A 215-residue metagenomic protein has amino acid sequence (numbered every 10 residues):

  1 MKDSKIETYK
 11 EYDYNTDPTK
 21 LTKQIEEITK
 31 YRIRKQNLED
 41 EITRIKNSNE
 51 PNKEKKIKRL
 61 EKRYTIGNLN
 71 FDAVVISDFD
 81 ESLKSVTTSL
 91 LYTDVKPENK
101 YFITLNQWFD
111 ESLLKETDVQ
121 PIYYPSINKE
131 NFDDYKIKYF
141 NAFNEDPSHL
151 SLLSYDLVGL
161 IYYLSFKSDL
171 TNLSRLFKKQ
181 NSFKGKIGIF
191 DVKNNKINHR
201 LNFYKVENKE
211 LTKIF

Functional and structural regions predicted by a protein language model:
M1, I6, K62-Y64, G185-I187 (+1 more regions): Hydrophobic transmembrane signal anchors and adjacent membrane-proximal interface regions, especially in viral
K2-K5, I161-S165: Catalytic cores of nucleotide-enabled group-transfer and carboxylate-activating enzymes in metabolic and assembly-line
K2-Y14, L21-K56, L69-A73, E81-Y155: Extracellular/periplasmic periplasmic-binding protein-like sensory domains
R59-K62, T88, W108, L173 (+1 more regions): Residue-level detector of functional hotspots within protein domains
D78: Glycine-rich, N-terminal phosphate-binding loop of Rossmann-like dinucleotide-binding domains
N144-Y155, Y162-L211: Segments of small-molecule ligand-sensing domains
